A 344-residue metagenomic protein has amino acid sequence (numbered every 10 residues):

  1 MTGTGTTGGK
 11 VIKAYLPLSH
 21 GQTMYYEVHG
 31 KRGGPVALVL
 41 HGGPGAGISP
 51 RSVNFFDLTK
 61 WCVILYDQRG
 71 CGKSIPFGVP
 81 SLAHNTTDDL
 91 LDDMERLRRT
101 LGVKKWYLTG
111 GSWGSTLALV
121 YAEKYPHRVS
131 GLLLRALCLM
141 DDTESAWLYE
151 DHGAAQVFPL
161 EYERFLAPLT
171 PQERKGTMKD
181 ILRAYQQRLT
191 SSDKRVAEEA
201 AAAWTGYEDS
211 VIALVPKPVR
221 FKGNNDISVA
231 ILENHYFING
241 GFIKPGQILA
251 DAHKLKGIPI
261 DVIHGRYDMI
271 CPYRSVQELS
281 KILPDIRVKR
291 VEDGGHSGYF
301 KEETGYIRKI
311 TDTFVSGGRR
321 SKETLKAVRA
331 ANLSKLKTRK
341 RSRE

Functional and structural regions predicted by a protein language model:
S19-P76, A83: Conserved HGGG/HGGXW glycine-rich cap/lid loop of the alpha/beta-hydrolase fold
D88-W106: Conserved acidic catalytic loop of the alpha/beta-hydrolase fold
K104-T143: Conserved hydrolase catalytic core segment
V129-I181: A catalytic-pocket lid/entrance helix-loop region that shapes and gates access to the active site across common
H235-A252: Active-site nucleophile elbow and catalytic-triad environment of alpha/beta-hydrolase enzymes
L255-K256, V262-H264: Short beta-strand/loop motif that positions the catalytic acidic residue of the alpha/beta-hydrolase fold
M269-S275: Conserved alpha/beta-hydrolase "acid-adjacent" motif
R287-N332: Catalytic active-site module of serine/aspartate enzymes centered on a nucleophile-bearing elbow/loop
